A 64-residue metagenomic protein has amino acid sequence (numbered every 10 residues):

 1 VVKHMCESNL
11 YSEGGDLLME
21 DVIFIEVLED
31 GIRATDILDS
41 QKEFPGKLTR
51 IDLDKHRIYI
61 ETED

Functional and structural regions predicted by a protein language model:
V1-E26: N-terminal acidic leader/helix
V2, Q41-D64: C-terminal structural segments of small proteins and small subunits
N9, G31-R33: Residue-level detector of beta-strand face positions
G14, I23, L38, L48 (+1 more regions): A broadly conserved detector of short glycine/acidic/proline-rich loop/turn motifs that flank catalytic sites and bind
L17, I25-E26, R33-D36, Q41-E43 (+1 more regions): Structural recognition of beta-strand segments within beta-rich domains
